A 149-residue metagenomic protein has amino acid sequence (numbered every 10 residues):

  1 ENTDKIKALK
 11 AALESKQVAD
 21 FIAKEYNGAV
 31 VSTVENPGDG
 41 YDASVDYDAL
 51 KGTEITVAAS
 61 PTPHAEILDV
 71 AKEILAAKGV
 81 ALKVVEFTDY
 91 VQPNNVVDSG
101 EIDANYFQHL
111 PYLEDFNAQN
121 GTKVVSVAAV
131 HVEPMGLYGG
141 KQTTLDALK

Functional and structural regions predicted by a protein language model:
E1, P61-T62, T88-Y90, G100 (+1 more regions): Beta->alpha turn/N-cap motifs
N2-A12, K149: Short amphipathic alpha-helical coupling segments at ligand-binding clamshell hinges and other catalytic/signaling
A12-T33: Periplasmic-binding protein-like
N36-T56, L75-A76, L145-K149: Immediate post-signal peptide segment of exported/extracytoplasmic ligand-binding proteins
L50-T62, V80-E86: Short, well-ordered beta-strand elements
V70-L82: Short alpha-helix C-terminal cap/hinge motif
V84-N95: Short helix-initiation/N-cap motifs at beta->coil->alpha
S126-K149: A conserved helix-loop-strand patch within extracytoplasmic ligand-binding domains of the periplasmic binding
